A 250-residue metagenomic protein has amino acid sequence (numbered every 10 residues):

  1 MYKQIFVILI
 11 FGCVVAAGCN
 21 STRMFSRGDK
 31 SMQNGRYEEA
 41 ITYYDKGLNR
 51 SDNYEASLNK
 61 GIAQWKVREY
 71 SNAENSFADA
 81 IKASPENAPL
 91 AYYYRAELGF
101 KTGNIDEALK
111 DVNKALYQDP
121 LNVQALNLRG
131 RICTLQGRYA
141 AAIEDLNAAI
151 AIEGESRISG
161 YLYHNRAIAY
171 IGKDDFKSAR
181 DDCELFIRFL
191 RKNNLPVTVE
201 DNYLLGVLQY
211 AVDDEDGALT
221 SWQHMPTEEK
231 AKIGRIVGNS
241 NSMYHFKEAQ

Functional and structural regions predicted by a protein language model:
S21-T22, Y54-E55, A88-L90, V123-Q124 (+4 more regions): Helix-start (N-cap) detector for alpha-helical repeat units in TPR-like alpha-solenoids, especially tetratricopeptide
Q33-N34, K66-E69, K101-T102, L135-Q136 (+3 more regions): Register position in tetratricopeptide repeats
D45-N49, A78-A83, N113-Y117, A148-G154 (+2 more regions): Conserved structural position within tetratricopeptide repeats
S51-D52, P85-E86, P120, G154-R157 (+2 more regions): Short coil turns that delineate tetratricopeptide repeat
N59, Y93-Y94, L128, N165 (+2 more regions): Canonical tetratricopeptide repeat
K192, P196-Q250: Terminal, low-structured helical/coil segments at or just beyond the last alpha-helical repeat
